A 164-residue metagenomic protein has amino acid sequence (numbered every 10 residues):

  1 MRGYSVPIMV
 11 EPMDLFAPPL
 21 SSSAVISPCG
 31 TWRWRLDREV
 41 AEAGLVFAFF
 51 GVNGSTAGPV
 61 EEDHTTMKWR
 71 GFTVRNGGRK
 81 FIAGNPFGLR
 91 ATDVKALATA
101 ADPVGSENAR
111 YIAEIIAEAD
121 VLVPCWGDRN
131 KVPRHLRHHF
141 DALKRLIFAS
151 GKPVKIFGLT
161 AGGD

Functional and structural regions predicted by a protein language model:
M1-D63: Active-site and ligand/interface coordination hotspots across diverse enzymes and nucleic-acid-associated assemblies
R2-G3, A91, L97-D164: Glycine/proline-rich loop-helix segments at beta-alpha junctions forming the active-site rim of enzyme cores
W34, E62-R70, A101-R110: Short acidic (Asp/Glu) patches
F49, F81-A83, I156-G158: Conserved beta-strand scaffold positions in the cores of enzyme catalytic domains, especially in NTP/NDP-utilizing
F50-G51, G84, P124-C125: Short hydrophobic segments within beta-strands
N53-T56, L89, R129: A short, flexible beta-alpha/helix-coil linker loop
S55-G77: A short mixed-secondary-structure module that forms the rim of ligand-binding clefts
G78-K95: Short connector loops at secondary-structure junctions
